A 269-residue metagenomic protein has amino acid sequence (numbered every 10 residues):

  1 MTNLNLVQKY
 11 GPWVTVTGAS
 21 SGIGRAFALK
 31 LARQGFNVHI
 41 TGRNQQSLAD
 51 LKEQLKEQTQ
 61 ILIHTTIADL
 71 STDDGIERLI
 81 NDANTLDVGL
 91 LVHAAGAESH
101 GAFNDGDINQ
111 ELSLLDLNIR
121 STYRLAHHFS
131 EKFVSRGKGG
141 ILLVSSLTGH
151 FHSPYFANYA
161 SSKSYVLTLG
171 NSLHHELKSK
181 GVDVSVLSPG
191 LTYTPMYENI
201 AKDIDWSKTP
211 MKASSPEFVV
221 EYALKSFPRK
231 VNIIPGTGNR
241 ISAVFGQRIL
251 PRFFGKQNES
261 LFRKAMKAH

Functional and structural regions predicted by a protein language model:
W13, G18-G22: Conserved glycine-rich cofactor-binding loop
Q34-D50: Conserved glycine-rich Rossmann-like NAD(P)H-binding loop of the short-chain dehydrogenase/reductase
A94-S99: Conserved NAD(P)H cofactor-binding loop of Rossmann-fold oxidoreductase domains
A102-L115: Substrate-binding pocket helix/loop in short-chain dehydrogenase/reductase
A126, S162: Active-site helix of classical SDR
S146: Residue(s) in the substrate-gating loop at a strand-loop-helix junction that position the organic substrate next
V186, S207-A243: C-terminal helical subdomain
